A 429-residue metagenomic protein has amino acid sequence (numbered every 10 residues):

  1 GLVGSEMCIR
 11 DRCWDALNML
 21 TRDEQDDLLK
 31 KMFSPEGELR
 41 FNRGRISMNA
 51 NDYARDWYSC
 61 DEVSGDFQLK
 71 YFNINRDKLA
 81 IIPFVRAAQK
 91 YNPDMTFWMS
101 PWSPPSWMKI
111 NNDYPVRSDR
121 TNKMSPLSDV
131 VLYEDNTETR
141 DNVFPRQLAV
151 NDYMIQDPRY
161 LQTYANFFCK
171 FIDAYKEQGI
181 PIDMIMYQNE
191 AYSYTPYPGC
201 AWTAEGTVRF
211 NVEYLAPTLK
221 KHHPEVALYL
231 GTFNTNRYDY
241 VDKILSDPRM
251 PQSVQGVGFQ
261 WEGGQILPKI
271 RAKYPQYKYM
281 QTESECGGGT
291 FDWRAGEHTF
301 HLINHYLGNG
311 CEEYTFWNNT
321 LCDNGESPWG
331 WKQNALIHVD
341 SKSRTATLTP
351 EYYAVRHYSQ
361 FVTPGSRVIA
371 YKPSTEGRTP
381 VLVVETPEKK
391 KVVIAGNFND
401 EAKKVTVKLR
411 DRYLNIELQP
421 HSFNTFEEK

Functional and structural regions predicted by a protein language model:
G1-I9: Single conserved hydrophobic/aromatic residue that forms the stacking wall/gate of nucleotide- or nucleobase-binding
R10, R40, F97, I185 (+4 more regions): Conserved, mostly hydrophobic/aromatic
D11-N49, Y53: N-terminal carbohydrate-binding/catalytic regions of secreted carbohydrate-active enzymes
P35-D242: Substrate-binding cleft and catalytic face of glycoside hydrolase catalytic domains, especially the flexible beta-alpha
N75-D77, P83, P224-L228, R249-W293: Glycoside hydrolase catalytic-domain groove-lining segments
K278-A354, A370-P373: Aromatic/acidic polysaccharide-binding cleft in carbohydrate-active enzymes
Q360-T363, Y371-R410, H421: Carbohydrate-binding surface patches
E417-K429: C-terminal beta-strand-rich structural cap/linker in extracellular carbohydrate-active enzymes
